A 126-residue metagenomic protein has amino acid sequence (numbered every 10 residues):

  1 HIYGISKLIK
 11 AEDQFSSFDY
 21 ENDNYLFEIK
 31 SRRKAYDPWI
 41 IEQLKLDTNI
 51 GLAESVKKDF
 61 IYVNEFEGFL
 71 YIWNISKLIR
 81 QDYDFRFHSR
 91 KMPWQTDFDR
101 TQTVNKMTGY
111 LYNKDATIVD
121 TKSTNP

Functional and structural regions predicted by a protein language model:
H1-A11: Acidic-basic catalytic patches of nuclease active cores, encompassing PD-(D/E)XK and other metal-cofactor nuclease
I2, S55, F66-P126: Non-catalytic C-terminal interaction segments of nucleic acid-processing enzymes
I9-D13, Y62-N64: Short beta-strand
S16: Beta-rich catalytic cores
D19-Y20, Y62: Short beta-strand scaffold segments in enzyme catalytic cores
Y20-A35: Conserved catalytic cores of phosphodiester-cleaving nucleases, focusing on short active-site segments
S31-S55: Mg2+/Mn2+-dependent nuclease catalytic core
V56-F60: Short glycine-/polar-rich loops that comprise or flank the Walker A/P-loop and associated switch/sensor motifs
